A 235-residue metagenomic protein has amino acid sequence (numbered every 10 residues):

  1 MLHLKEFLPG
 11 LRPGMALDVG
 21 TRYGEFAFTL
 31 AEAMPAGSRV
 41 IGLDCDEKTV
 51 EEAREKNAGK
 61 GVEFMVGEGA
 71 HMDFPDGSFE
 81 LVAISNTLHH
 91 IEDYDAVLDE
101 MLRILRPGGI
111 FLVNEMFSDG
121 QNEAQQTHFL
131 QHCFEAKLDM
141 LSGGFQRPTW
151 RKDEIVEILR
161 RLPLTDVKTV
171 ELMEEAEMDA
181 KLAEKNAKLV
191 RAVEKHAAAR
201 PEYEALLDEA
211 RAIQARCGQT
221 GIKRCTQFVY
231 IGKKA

Functional and structural regions predicted by a protein language model:
M1-G14, T29: Conserved alpha-helix/loop element of class I SAM-dependent methyltransferases that forms part of the SAM/SAH-binding
L17, R22-H71: Class I SAM-dependent methyltransferase SAM/SAH-binding core
P35, I91-E92, L105-R106: Helix-to-beta-strand junctions that scaffold the AdoMet/dcAdoMet cofactor pocket in Class I SAM-dependent enzymes
A83: A conserved beta-strand element that flanks and buttresses the S-adenosyl-L-methionine
D95-P107: A short glycine-rich, Lys/Arg-flanked "PGG" loop and its adjoining helix->strand segment in the class I
L112-A136: Conserved class I S-adenosyl-L-methionine
D139-E154: Acceptor-substrate binding/catalytic loop of class I
K168-A235: Conserved Class I S-adenosyl-L-methionine
